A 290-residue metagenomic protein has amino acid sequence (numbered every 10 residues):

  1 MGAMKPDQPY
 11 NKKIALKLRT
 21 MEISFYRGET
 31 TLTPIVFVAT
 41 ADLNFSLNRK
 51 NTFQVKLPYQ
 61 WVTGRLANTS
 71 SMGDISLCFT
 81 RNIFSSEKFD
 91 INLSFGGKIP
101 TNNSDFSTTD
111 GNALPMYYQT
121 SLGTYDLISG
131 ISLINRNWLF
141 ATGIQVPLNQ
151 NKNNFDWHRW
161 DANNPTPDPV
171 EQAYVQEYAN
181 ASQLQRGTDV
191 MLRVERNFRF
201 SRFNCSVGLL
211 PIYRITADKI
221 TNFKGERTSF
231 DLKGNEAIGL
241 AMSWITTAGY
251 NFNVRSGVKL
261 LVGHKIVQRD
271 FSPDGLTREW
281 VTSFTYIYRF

Functional and structural regions predicted by a protein language model:
M1-R19, F25, E29-L32: Outer-membrane beta-barrel biogenesis signature
M4-K13, K50, F84-N92, R199-F203 (+1 more regions): Short loop/turn motifs that connect adjacent beta-strands in outer-membrane beta-barrel proteins
I14-F25, V55-Y59, L93-I99, N135 (+4 more regions): Transmembrane beta-barrel strands of outer-membrane/channel proteins
K17-R19, E29, F53, N164-F290: Outer membrane beta-barrel transmembrane domains
M21-R27, P58-R65, K98-T109, A113-P115 (+5 more regions): Sequence/structural signature of outer-membrane beta-barrel proteins
T33-A39, S70-I75, F89, S121-L127 (+4 more regions): Residues that define the transmembrane beta-barrel architecture of outer-membrane proteins
D42-N44, T80-N82, G130-I134, A141-G143 (+3 more regions): Transmembrane beta-barrel domains of outer membrane proteins
T69-A181, L232, E236: Outer-membrane pore/translocation modules
